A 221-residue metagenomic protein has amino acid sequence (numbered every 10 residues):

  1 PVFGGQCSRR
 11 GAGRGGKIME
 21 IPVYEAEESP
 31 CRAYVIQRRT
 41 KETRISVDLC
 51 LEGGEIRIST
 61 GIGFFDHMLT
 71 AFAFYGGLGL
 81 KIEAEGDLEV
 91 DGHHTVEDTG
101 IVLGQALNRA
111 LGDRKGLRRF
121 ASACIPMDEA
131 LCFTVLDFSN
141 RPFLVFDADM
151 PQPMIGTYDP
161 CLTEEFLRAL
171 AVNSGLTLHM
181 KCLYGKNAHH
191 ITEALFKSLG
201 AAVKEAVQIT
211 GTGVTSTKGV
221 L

Functional and structural regions predicted by a protein language model:
E20-L221: Structural preference for solvent-exposed beta-strand-turn elements and adjacent flexible terminal/loop segments within
